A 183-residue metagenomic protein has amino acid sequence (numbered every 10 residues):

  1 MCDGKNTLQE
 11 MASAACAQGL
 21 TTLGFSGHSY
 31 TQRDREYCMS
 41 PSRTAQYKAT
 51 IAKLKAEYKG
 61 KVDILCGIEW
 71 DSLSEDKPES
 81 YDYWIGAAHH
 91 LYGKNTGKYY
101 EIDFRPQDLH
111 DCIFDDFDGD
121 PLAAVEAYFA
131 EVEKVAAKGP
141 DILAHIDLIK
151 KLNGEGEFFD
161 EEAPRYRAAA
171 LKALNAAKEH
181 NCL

Functional and structural regions predicted by a protein language model:
M1-D3, G86-G93, K98-L183: Domain-core and long-helix interface of multi-subunit machines
M1-S72, K150-K172, N181: An N-terminally biased module of ancient metal coordination in phosphate/nucleic-acid-related enzymes
A12, E79, A177: Functionally constrained cores in energy, signaling, and assembly domains
G24-F25, L65-G67, I85-G86, I142-H145: A structural signal for short, well-ordered beta-strand segments and their strand-loop junctions that often border
S72-E79: Catalytic cores of alpha/beta
